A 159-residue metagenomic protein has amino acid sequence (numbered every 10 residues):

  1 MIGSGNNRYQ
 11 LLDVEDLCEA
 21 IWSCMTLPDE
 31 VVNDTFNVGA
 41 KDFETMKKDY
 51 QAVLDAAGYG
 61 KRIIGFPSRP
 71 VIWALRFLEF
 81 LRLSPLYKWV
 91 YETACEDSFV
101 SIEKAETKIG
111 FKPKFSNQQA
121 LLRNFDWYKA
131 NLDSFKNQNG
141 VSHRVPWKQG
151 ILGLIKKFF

Functional and structural regions predicted by a protein language model:
M1-L12, D16, A20-C24, N37: A conserved pocket-lining segment of Rossmann-fold NAD(P)-dependent short-chain dehydrogenase/reductase
I2-N7, F36-E44, L54-A57, G65-F66 (+3 more regions): Glycine-rich Rossmann NAD(P)(H)-binding loop
Y9-E15, E44, V100, F115-S116: Residue-level signal for the nucleotide or nucleotide-sugar donor/cofactor binding architecture
E15-C18, W22-T26, L121-K129: Two-component system phosphotransfer/interaction surface
C24-L86, I102, L122-R123, F135-N137 (+1 more regions): Mid/C-terminal beta-alpha module of Rossmann-like enzyme folds, strongest in SDR-family dehydrogenases/epimerases
K104-G140: A contiguous, mid-protein "functional segment" used to position or interact with cofactors/ions or partner subunits
S142-F158: A short, charged, Gly/Pro-tolerant segment at domain boundaries
